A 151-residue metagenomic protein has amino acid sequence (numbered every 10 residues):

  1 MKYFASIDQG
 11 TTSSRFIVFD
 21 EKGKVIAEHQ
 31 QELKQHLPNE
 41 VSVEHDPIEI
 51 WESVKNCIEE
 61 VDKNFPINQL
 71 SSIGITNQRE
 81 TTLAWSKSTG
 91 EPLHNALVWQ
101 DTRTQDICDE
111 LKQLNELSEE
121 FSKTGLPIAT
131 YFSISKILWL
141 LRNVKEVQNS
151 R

Functional and structural regions predicted by a protein language model:
M1-H94, S122: N-terminal glycine/serine-rich phosphate-binding loop of ATP-dependent small-molecule kinases, especially carbohydrate
E59-R151: Glycine-rich phosphate-binding/catalytic subdomain of phosphoryl-transfer and nucleotide/sugar-phosphate-processing
